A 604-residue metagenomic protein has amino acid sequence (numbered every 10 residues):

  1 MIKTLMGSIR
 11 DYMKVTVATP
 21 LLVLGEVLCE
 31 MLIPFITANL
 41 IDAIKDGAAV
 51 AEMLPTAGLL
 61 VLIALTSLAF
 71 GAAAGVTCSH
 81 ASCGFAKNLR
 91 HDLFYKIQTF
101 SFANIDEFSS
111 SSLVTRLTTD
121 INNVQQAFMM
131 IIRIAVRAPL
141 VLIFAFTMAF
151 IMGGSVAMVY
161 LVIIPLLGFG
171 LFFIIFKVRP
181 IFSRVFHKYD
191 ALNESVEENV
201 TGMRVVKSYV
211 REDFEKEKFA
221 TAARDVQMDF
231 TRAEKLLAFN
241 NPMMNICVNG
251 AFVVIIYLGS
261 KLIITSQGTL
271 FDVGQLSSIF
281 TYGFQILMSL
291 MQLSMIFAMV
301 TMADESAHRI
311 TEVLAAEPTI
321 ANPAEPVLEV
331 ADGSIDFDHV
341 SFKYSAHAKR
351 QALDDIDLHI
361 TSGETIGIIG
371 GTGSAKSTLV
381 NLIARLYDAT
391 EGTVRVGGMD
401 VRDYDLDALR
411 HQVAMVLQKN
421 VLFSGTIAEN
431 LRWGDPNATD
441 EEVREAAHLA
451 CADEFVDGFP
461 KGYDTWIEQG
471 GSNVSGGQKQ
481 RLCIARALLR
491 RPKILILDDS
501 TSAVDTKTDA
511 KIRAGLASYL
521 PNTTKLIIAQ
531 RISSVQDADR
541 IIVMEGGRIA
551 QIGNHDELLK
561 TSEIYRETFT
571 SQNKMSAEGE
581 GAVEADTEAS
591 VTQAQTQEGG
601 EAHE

Functional and structural regions predicted by a protein language model:
M1-D11, L113: A short amphipathic helical element positioned immediately N-terminal to and/or at the very start of a transmembrane
R10, T16-A73, T77, F150-S155 (+4 more regions): Transmembrane helix-loop-helix hairpins at lipid-water interfaces of multipass membrane proteins, especially the type-1
D11, T99-A103, T119-F128, I132 (+8 more regions): An intracellular "coupling" helix at the cytosolic face of ABC transporter transmembrane type-1 domains
D11-V27, N39, I63, M129-V185 (+1 more regions): Transmembrane helices of ABC transporter permease
L21-L22, C29-D42, I63-S110, V114 (+12 more regions): Juxtamembrane helix-loop junctions of ABC transporter transmembrane domains
D46-G58, M148-V162, L171, R232-R309 (+1 more regions): Helix-loop-helix
L93, I97, V206, I310 (+1 more regions): Helix-loop junctions and hydrophobic alpha-helical segments within the transmembrane domains of large membrane
L328-E604: ABC-type nucleotide-binding domain
